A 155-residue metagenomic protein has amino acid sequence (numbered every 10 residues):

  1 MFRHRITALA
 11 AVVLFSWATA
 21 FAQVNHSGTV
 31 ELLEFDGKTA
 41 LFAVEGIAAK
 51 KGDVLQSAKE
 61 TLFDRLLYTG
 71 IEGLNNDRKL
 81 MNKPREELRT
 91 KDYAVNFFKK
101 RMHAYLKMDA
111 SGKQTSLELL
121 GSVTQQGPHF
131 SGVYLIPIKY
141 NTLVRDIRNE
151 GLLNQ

Functional and structural regions predicted by a protein language model:
M1-F15: Bacterial N-terminal signal peptides that target proteins for export
W17-T19: N-terminal signal peptide c-region/cleavage motif recognized by signal peptidases
F21-Q155: Domain-level marker for long, solvent-exposed, non-transmembrane regions
